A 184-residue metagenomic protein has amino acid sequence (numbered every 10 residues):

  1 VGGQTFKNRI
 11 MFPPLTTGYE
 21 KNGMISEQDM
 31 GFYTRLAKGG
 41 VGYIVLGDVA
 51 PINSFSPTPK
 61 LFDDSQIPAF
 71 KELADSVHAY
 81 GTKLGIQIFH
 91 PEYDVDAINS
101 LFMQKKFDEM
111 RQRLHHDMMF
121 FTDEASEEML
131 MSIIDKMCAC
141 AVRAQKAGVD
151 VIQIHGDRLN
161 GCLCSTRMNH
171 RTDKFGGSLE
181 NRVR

Functional and structural regions predicted by a protein language model:
V1-R184: Flavin-dependent oxidoreductase catalytic cores
